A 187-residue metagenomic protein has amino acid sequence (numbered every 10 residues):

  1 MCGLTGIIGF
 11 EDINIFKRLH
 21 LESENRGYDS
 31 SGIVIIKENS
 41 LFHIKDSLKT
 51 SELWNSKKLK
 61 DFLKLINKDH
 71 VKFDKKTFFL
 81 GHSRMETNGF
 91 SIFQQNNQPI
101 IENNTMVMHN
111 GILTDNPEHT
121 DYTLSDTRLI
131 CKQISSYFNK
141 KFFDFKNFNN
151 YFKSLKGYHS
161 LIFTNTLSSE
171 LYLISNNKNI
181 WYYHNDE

Functional and structural regions predicted by a protein language model:
M1-E187: Conserved short alpha-helical segments that host acidic/polar catalytic motifs at enzyme active sites
